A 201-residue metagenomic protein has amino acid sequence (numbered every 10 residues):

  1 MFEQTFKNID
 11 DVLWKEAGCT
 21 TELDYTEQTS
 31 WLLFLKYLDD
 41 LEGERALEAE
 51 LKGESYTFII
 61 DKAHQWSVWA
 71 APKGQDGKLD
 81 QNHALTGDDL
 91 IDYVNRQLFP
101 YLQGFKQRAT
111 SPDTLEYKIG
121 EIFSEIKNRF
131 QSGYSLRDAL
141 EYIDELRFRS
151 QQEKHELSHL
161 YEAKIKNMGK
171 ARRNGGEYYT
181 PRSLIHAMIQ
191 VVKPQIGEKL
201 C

Functional and structural regions predicted by a protein language model:
M1-I196: Non-catalytic, mostly N-terminal accessory regions of nucleic-acid modification and defense proteins
